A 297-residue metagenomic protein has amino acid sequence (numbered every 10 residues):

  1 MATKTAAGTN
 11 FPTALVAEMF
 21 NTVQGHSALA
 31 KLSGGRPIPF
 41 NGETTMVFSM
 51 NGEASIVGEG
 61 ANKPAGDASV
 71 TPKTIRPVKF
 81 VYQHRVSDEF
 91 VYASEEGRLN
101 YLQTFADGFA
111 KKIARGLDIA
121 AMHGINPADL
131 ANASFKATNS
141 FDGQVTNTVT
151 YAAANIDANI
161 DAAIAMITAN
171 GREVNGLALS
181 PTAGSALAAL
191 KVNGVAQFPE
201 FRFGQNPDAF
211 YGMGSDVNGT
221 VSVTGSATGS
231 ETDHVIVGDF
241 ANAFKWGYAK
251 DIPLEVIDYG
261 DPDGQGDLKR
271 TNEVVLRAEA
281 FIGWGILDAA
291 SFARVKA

Functional and structural regions predicted by a protein language model:
A2-Q83, D107, S291: Assembly/oligomerization interface modules of large self-assembling protein complexes
T3-Q24, A30, E89-E96, A114-A121 (+3 more regions): Short, Lys/Arg-rich flexible segments
F48-N51, S87, S180-T182, E279-F281: Structured loops at beta-to-helix junctions and adjacent beta-edge loops in soluble globular domains
A54, A183-A188, G283-G285: Flexible loop/turn segments at secondary-structure boundaries
V78, G171, A209, L268-N272 (+1 more regions): A short, structural micro-pattern
V86-A169, R294-K296: Alpha-helical scaffold segments that mediate packing/assembly in large oligomeric complexes
N147-D258, D263-D267: Extended oligomerization regions of viral-like shell subunits
Y259-A297: Extended, compositionally biased alpha-helical segments that mediate assembly or anchoring
